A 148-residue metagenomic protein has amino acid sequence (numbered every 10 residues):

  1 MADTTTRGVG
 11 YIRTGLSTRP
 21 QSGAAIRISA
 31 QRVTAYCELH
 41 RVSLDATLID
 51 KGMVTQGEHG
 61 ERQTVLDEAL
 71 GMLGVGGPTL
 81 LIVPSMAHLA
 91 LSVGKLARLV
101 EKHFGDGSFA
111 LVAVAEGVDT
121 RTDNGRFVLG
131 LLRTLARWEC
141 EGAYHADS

Functional and structural regions predicted by a protein language model:
M1-S148: Short, structured surface patches at the beginning of a domain
